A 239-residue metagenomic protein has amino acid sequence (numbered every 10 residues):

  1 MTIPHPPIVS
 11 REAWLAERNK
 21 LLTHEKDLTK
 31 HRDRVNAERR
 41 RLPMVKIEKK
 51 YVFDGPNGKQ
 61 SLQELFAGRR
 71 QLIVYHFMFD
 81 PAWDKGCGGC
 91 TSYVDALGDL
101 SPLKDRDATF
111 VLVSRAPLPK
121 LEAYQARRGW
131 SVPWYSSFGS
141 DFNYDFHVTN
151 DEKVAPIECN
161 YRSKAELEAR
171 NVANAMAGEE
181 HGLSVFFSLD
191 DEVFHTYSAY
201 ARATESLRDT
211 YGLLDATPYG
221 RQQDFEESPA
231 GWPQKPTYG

Functional and structural regions predicted by a protein language model:
M1-L72, F77-R106, A123-G129, P133 (+1 more regions): Non-globular targeting/processing and membrane-anchoring segments
D105-L121: Catalytic nucleophile loop
